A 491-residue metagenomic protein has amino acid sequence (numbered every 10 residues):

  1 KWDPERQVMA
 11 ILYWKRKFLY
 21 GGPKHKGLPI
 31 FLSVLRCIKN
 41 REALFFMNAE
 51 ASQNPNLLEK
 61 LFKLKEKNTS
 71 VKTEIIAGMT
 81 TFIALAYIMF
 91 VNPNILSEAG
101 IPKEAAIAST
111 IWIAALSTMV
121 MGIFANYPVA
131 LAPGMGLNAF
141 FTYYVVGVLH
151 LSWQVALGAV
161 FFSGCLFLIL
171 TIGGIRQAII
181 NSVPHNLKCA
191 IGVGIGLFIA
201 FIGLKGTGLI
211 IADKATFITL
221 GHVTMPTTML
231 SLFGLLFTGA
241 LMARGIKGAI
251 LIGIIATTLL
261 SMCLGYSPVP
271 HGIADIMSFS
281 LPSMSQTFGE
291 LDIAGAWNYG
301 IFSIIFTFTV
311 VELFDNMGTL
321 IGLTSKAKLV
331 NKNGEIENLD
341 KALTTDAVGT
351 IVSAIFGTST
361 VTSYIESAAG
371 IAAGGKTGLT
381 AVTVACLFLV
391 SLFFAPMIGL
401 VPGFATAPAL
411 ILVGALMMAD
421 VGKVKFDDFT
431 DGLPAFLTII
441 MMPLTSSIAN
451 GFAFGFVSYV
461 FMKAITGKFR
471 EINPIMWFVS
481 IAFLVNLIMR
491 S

Functional and structural regions predicted by a protein language model:
N48-A105, T219-L220, I254-D340, F483-V485: Helix-loop-helix hairpins and the membrane-proximal interhelical loops of multi-pass alpha-helical transport proteins
N54-I88, N92, I113, G134-Y143 (+2 more regions): Helix-loop-helix junctions within the multi-pass membrane cores of secondary transporters/permeases
G100-M119: Loop-to-helix transition at the N-terminal end of transmembrane alpha-helices
I113-M135: Juxtamembrane transmembrane-helix boundary signature
L149-L259, C263, V382-S491: Membrane-embedded alpha-helical modules
